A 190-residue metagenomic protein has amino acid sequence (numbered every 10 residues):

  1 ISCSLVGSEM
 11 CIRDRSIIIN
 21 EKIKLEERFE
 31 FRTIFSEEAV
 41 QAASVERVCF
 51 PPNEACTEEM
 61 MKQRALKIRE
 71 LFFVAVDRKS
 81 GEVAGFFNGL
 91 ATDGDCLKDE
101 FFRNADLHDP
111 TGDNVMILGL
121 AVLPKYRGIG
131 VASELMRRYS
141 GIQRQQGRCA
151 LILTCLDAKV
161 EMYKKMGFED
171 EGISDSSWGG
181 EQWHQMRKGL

Functional and structural regions predicted by a protein language model:
I1-D14: Single conserved hydrophobic/aromatic residue that forms the stacking wall/gate of nucleotide- or nucleobase-binding
S4, D109-P110, L123-R137, Q146 (+2 more regions): Conserved glycine-rich acetyl-CoA-binding loop
R28-A42: A short beta-loop-alpha structural element at the N-terminal edge of CoA-dependent acyl/N-acetyltransferase catalytic
F35, L156-D157, D175-L190: C-terminal "cap" of GNAT-fold acetyltransferases
P51, K164-S174: Conserved acetyl-CoA-binding loop of GNAT-fold acetyltransferases
P51-K79, V83-L107: Active-site rim helix/loop that mediates acceptor-substrate recognition in acyltransferases
E82-A121, R127, R137, S176-W183: Conserved acyl-donor/pantetheine-binding loop and adjacent beta-alpha core of acyl/acetyltransferases and related
M136, G141-L156: Conserved GNAT acetyl-CoA-binding A-motif
